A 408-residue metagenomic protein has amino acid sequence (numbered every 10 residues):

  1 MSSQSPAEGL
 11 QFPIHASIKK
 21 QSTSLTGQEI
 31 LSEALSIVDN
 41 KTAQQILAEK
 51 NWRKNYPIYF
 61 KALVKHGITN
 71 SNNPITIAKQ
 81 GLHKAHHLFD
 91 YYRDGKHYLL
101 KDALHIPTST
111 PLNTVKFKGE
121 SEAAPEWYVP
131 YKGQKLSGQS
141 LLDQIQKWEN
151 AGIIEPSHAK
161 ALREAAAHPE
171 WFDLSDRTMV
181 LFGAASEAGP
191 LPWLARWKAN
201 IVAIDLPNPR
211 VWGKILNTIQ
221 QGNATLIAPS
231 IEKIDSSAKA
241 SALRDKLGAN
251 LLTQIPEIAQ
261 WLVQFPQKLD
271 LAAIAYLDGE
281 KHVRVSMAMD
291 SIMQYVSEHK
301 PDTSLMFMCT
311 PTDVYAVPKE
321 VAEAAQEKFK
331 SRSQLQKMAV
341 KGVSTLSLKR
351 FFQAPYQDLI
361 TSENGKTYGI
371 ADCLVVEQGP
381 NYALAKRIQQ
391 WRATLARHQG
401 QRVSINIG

Functional and structural regions predicted by a protein language model:
M1-H66: Non-catalytic protein-protein interaction scaffold segments in large eukaryotic complex-forming proteins
S2-Q4, W212-F265: Extended charged low-complexity segments that act as oligomerization/scaffolding linkers
Q44-S157: Low-complexity, highly charged intrinsically disordered N-terminal segments that act as targeting/localization
P156-S175: A short, basic/flexible loop-to-alpha-helix module at the beginning of a structural domain
D176-L191, A195, V202-D205: Glycine-rich adenosine-cofactor-binding loop
K198-A203, Q220-T225, Q264, D290-F307 (+2 more regions): Structural alpha-beta junctions
L243-D245, A249-V317: Extended alpha-helical scaffolding regions
M306-G408: Long, contiguous domain-sized segments
